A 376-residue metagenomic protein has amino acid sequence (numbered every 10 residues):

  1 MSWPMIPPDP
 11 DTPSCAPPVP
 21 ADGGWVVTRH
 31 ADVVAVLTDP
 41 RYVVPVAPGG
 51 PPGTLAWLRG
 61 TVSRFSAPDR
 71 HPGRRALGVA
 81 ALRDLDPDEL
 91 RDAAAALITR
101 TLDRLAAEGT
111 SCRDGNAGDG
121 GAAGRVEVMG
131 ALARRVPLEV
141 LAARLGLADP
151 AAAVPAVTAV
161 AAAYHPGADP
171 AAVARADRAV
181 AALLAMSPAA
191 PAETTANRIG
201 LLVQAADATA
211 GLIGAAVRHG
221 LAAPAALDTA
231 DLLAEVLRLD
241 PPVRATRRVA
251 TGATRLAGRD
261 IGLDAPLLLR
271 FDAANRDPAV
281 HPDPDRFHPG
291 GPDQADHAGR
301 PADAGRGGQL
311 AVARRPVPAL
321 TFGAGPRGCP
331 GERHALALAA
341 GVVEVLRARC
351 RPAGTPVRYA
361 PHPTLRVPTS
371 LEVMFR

Functional and structural regions predicted by a protein language model:
M1-G115, G120-M129, A142-A148, G299-R300: Active-site substrate-recognition loop segments, prototypically the cytochrome P450 B′-helix/B-C loop
D86-G211: Cytochrome P450 heme-thiolate monooxygenase catalytic core
A185-A189, A226-R259, L269-D272, P278: Conserved cytochrome P450 K-helix E-x-x-R motif and the immediately C-terminal K′/meander segment
N197-R198, A206-L227, P330-C350: Cytochrome P450 catalytic-core helices
D272-R314, F322: Conserved cytochrome P450 K-helix/beta-meander segment immediately N-terminal to the heme-binding cysteine loop
G328, R333-R376: Cytochrome P450 proximal C-terminal region
